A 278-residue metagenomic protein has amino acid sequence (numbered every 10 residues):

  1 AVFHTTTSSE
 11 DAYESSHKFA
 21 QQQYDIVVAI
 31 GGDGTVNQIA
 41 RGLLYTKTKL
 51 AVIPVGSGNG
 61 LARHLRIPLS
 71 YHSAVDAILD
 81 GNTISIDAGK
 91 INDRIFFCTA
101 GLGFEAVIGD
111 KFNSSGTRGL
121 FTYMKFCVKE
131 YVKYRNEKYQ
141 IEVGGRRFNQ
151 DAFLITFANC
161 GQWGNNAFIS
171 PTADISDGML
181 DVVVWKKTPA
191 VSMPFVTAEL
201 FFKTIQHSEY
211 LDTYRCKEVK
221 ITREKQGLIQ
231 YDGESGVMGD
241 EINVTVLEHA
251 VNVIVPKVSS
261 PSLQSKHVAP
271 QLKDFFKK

Functional and structural regions predicted by a protein language model:
A1-V27, N37, R41, S260 (+1 more regions): ATP/NTP phosphate-donor binding region
T6, Y45-K49, I53-F157: Catalytic core of DAGKc-family lipid kinases
A29-D33: N-terminal glycine-rich "phosphate-gripper" loop used for MgATP/nucleotide binding and carboxylate activation
G101, E105, T156-I169, S235: Glycine-rich phosphate/pyrophosphate-binding beta-alpha loops
S114-T122, P171-S192: Gly/Ser/Thr-rich active-site loops/lids in small-molecule metabolic enzymes that frequently grip phosphoryl groups
R135-E137, D151-F153, S176-D181, R215-V219: A generic structural signal for short beta-strands and their flanking turns/coil linkers
V143, D174, V184-K278: ATP/nucleoside-binding phosphotransfer catalytic cores, i.e., glycine-rich phosphate-binding loops
